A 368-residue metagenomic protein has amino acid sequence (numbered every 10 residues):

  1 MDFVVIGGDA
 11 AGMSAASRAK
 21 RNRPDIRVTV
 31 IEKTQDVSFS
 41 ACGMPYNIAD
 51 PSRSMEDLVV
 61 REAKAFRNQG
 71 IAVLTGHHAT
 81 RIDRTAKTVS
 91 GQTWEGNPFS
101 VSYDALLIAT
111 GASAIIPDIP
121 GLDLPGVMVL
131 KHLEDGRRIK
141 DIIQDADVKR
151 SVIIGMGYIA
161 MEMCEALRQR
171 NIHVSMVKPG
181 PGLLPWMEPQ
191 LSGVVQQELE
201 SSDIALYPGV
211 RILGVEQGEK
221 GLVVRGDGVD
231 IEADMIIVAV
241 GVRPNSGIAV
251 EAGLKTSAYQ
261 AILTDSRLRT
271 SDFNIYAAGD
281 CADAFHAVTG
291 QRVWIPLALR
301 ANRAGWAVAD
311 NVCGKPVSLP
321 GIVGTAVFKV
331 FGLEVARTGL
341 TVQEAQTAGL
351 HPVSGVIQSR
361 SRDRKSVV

Functional and structural regions predicted by a protein language model:
M1-A72, G76, C164-M187, T325: Beta1-alpha1 glycine-rich phosphate/pyrophosphate-binding loop at the start of Rossmann-like nucleotide-binding domains
M1-D2, G8, C281-V368: Mid-to-C-terminal Rossmann-like scaffold of FAD/NAD(P)H-dependent oxidoreductases
D9-M13, Q35, A112-A114, E134 (+3 more regions): Residue-level detector of alpha-helix initiation sites
D25, Q69-G70, L74-T93, V101 (+1 more regions): A Rossmann-like FAD-binding core segment of flavoenzymes
L58-V59, R150-I154, Y158-G214, L297-A301 (+1 more regions): Rossmann-like dinucleotide-binding cores of NAD(P)H-dependent redox enzymes
I108-R170, A205, A258-Y259, T264-S266: Glycine-rich dinucleotide-binding loop and its adjacent helix/turn
D123-D147, E219, V223-R225, D230-D310: FAD-site-proximal beta/loop scaffold in flavoenzymes
